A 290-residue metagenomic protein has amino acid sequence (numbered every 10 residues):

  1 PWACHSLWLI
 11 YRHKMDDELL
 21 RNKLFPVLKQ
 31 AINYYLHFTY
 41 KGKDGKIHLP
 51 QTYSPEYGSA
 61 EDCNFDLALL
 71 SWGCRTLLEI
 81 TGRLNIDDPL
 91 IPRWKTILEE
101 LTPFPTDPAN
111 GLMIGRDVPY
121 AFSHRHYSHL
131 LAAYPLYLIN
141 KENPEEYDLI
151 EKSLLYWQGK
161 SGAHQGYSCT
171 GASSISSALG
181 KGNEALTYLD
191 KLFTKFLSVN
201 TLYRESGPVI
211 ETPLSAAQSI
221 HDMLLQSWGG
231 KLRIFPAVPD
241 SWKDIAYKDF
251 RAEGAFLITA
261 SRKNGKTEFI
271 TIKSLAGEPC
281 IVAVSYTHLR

Functional and structural regions predicted by a protein language model:
P1-D17, N22, N64-K231, E268: Active-site core of glycosidic bond-cleaving carbohydrate-active enzymes
L20-Q30, K46-T52, T187-K191, R204 (+1 more regions): Beta-strand segments within the central parallel beta-sheet cores of soluble alpha/beta enzyme folds
Q30-R83: Acidic/histidine-rich catalytic neighborhood
T39-Y40, E61, S123-R125, L224-L225 (+2 more regions): A general structural signal for short secondary-structure junctions and capping/turn motifs
Q51-D62, V199-P208, W242: Short beta-alpha connecting loops at secondary-structure transitions that line or flank enzyme active sites
W228-T259: Glycan-recognition and catalytic regions of carbohydrate-active enzymes
G254-C280: Carbohydrate-binding surface patches
T287-H288: Conserved small/polar residues in nucleotide/adenosyl-binding loops
